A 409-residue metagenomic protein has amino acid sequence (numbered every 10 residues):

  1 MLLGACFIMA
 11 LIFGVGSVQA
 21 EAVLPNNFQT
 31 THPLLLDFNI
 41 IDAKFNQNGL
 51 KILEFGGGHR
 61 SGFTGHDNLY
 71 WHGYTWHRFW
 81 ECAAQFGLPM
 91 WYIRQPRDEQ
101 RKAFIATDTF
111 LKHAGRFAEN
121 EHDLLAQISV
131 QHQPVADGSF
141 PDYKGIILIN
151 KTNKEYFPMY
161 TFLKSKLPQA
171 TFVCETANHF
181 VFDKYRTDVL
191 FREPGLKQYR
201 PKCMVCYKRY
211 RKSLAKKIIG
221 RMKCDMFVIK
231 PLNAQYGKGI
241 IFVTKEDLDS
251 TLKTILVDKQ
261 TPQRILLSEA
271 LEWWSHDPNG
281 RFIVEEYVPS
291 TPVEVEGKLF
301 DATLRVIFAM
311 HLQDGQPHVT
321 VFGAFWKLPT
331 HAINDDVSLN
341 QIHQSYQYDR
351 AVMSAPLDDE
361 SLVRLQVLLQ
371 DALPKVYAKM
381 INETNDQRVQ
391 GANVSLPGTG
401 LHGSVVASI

Functional and structural regions predicted by a protein language model:
M1-A20: Classical Sec-dependent N-terminal signal peptides that target proteins to the secretory pathway
V23-T30, G56-W91, D108, L339-I409: C-terminal active-site "lid" helix and adjoining low-complexity regulatory extension at the edge of ATP-using catalytic
H32-N39, K44-L50, T244-Y348: Phosphate-binding site of ATP-dependent enzymes
I40-Q47, G56-H59, P96-R97, P134-A136 (+7 more regions): Short, flexible loop/turn elements at secondary-structure junctions
K51-G56, V228-I229: Short hydrophobic beta-strand that contains or immediately precedes a catalytic carboxylate
R60-T64, Y156-M159, G237-G239, T251 (+2 more regions): Short helix/loop capping segments that flank catalytic or ligand/cofactor-binding pockets
Y70, D98-K223, Q235: Conserved N-proximal alpha/beta basic substrate-recognition cap immediately N-terminal to, or forming the N-lobe
T187, P201-V205, M226-L266: Glycine-rich phosphate-binding loop of ATP-grasp-fold ATP-dependent ligases
